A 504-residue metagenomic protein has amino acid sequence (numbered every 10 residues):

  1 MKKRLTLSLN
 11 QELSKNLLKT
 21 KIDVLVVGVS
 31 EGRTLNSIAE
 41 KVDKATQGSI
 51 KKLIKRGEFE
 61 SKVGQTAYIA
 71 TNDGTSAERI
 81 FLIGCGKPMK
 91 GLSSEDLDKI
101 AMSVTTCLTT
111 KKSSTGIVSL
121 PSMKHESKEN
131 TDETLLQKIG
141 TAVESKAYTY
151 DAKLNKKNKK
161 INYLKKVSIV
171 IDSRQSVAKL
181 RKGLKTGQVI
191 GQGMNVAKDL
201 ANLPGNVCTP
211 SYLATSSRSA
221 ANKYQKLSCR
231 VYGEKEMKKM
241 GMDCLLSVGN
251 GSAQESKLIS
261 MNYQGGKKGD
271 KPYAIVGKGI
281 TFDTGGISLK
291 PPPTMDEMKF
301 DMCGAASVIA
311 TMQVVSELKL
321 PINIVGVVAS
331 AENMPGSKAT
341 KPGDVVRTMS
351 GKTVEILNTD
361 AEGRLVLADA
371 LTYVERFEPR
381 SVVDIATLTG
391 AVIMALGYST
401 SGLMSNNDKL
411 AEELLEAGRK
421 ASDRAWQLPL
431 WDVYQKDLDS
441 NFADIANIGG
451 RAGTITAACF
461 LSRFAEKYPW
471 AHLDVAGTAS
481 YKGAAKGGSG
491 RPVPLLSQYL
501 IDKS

Functional and structural regions predicted by a protein language model:
M1-G279: Short amphipathic alpha-helical segment within the helicase RecA-like ATPase core that mediates nucleic-acid
E58, T115, A197, L213-S504: A generic structural signal for tightly packed, nonpolar segments enriched in small/aliphatic residues
